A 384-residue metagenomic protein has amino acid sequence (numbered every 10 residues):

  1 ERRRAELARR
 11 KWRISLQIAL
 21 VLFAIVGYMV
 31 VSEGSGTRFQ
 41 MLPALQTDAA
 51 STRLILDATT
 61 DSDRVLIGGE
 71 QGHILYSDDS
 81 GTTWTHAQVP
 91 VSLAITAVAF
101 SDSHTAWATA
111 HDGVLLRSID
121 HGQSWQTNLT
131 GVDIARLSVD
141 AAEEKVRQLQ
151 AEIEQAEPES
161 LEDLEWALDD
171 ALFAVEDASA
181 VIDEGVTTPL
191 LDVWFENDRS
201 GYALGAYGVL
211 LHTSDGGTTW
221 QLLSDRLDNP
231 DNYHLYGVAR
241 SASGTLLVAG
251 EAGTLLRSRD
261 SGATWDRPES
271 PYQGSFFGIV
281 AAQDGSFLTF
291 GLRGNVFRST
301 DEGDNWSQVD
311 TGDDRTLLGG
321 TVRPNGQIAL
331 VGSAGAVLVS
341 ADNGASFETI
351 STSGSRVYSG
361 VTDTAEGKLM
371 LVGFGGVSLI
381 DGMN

Functional and structural regions predicted by a protein language model:
E1-N384: Residue-level hotspots at or immediately adjacent to binding/recognition sites across diverse folds
